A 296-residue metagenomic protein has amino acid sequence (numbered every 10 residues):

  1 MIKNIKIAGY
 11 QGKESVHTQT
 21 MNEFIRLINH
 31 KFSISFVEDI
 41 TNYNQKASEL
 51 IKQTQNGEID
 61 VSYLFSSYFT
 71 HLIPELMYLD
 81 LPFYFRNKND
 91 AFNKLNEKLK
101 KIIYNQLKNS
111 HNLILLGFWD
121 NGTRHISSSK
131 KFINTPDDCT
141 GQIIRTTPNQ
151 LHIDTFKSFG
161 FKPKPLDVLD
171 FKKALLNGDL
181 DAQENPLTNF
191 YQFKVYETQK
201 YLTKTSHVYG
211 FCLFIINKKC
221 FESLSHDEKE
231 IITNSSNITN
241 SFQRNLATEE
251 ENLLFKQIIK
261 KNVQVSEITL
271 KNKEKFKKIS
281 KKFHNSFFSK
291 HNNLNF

Functional and structural regions predicted by a protein language model:
M1-K88, K108-N109, L113-F296: N-terminal secretory/targeting leader peptides
R86-S110: A gly/proline- and charged-residue-enriched helix-loop-helix capping module
